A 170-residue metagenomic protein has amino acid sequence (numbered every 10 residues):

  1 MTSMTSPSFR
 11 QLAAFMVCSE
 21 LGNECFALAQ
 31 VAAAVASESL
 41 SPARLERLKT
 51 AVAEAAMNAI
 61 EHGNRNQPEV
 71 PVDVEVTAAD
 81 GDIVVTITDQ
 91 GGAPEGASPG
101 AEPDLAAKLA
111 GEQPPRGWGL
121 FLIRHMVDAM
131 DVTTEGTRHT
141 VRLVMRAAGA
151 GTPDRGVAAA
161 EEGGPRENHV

Functional and structural regions predicted by a protein language model:
M1-A14, I60-V170: Conserved beta-strand-loop-beta-strand hairpin that lines the nucleotide-binding pocket of ATP/GTP-utilizing enzymes
A13-F26: STAS-typified acidic loop motif
S19, L40-A43, Q67, A78: Structural signature of the histidine kinase catalytic ATP-binding subdomain
S19, T50, T134: Conserved strand-loop elements at the edges of beta-sheets that form or border functional pockets
E24, L28-V31, I123: Heptad-repeat coiled-coil signal-transmission/dimerization helices
E24-C25, L45, K49, E69 (+1 more regions): Short, structured helix-loop boundary elements
A29-A53, E112-P114: Conserved short strand/loop->alpha-helix "switch" segment adjacent to the catalytic nucleotide/phosphoryl-transfer site
A53, M57, E61: Short alpha-helix lining the ATP-binding pocket of the histidine-kinase-like ATPase
